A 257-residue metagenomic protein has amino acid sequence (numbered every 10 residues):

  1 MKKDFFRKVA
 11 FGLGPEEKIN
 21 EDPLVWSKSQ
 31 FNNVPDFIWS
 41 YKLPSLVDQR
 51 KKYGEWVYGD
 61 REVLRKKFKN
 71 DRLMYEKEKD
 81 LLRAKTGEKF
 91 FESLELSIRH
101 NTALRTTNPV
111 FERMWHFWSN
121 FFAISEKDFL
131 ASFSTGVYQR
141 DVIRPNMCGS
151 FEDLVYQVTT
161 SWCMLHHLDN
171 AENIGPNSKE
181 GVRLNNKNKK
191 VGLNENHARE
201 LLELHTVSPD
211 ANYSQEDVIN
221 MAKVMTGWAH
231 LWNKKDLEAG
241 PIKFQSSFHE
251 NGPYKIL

Functional and structural regions predicted by a protein language model:
M1, R105-E112, G192, N212-E216: Structural motif
M1-V9: Intrinsically disordered, low-structural-confidence terminal and linker regions
K3, S45-D48, V110, T159 (+2 more regions): Alpha-helical protein-protein interaction elements
F5, L13-R144, R183: N-terminal accessory alpha/beta regions
A10, F31, P35, L104 (+4 more regions): Generic secondary-structure transition motif, activating predominantly at the C-termini of alpha-helices
Y75-K79, L96-R99, S132-L257: Active-site substrate-binding loop specific to GH73 endo-beta-N-acetylglucosaminidase modules in bacterial autolysins
